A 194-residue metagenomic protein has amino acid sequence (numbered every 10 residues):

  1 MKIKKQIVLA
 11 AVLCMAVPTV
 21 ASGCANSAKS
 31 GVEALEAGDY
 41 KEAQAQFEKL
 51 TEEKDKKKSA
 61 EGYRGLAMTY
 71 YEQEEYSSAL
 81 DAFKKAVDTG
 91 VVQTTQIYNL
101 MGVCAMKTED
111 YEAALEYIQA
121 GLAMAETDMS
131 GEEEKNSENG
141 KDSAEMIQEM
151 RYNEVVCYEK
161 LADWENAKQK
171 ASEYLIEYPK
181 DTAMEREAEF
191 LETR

Functional and structural regions predicted by a protein language model:
A25-N26, S59-E61, M68, T95-Q96 (+3 more regions): Start-of-helix register in tetratricopeptide repeats
T51-A60, V87-T94, M124-A144: Flexible helix-coil transition and linker loops at the boundaries of alpha-helical arrays
G65, N99-L100, M146, N153 (+1 more regions): Canonical tetratricopeptide repeat
